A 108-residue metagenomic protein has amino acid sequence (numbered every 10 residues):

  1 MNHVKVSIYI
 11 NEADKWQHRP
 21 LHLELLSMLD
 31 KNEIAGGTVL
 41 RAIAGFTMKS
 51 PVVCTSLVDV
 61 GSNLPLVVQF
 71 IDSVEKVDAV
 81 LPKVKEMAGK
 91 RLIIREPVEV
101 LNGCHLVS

Functional and structural regions predicted by a protein language model:
M1-S108: Positively charged, small/polar-rich N-terminal and surface patches that mediate targeting and assembly and bind
